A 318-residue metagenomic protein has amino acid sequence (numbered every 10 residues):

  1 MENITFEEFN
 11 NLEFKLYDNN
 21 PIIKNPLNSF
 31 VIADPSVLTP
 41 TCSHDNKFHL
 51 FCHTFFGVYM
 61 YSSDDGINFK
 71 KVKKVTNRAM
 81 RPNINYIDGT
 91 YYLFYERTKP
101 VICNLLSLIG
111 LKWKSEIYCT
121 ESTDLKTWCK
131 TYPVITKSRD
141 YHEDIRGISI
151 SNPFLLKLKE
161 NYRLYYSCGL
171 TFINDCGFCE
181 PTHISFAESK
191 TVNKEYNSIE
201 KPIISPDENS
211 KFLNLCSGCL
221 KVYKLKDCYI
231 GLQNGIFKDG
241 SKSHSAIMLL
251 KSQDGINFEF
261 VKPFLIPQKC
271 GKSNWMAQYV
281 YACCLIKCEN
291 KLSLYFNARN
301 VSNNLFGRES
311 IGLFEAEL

Functional and structural regions predicted by a protein language model:
M1-R81, N85-I148, L156-N214, Y223-M276 (+1 more regions): Beta-rich carbohydrate-recognition and catalytic domains
N152: Conserved acidic functional residues
Y281-C284: C-terminal structured domain segments
